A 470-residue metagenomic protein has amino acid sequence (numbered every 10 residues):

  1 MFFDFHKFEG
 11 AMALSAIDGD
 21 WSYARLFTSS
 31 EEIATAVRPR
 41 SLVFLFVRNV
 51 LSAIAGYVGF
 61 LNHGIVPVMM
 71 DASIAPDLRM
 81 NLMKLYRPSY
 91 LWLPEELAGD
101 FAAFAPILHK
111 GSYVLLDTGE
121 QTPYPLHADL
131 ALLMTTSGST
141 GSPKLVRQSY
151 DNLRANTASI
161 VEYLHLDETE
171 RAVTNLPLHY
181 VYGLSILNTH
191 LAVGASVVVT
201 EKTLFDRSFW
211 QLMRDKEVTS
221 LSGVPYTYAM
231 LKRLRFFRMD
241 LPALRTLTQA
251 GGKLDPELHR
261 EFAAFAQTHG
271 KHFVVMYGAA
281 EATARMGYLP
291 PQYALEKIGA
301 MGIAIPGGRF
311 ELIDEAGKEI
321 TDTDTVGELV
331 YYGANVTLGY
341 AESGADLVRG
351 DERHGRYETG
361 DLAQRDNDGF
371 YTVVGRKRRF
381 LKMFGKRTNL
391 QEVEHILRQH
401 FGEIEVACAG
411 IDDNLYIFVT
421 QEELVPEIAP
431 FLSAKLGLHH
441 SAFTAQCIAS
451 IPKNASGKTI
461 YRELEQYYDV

Functional and structural regions predicted by a protein language model:
F5-K7, D117-T135, S142, H165-R171: Conserved pre-ATP/AMP-binding loop-to-beta segment of ANL
K7-V37, V47-V50, M80, Q148-D151: Conserved AMP-binding/adenylate-forming core of the ANL superfamily
S22-Y23, A131-A158: Conserved AMP-binding A3 loop
E32-I74, N175, R387: Conserved AMP-binding/adenylate-forming
R154-R171, V181-S220, I305: Conserved AMP-binding/adenylation subdomain of ANL enzymes
V218-G223, K232-E296, R309: Gly/Ser/Thr-rich phosphate-binding loop
T321, E328-Q391, Q399: Conserved ATP-binding/catalytic segment of the ANL
L381, A409, Y416, P430-V470: Conserved C-terminal "lid"/linker of ANL adenylate-forming enzymes
